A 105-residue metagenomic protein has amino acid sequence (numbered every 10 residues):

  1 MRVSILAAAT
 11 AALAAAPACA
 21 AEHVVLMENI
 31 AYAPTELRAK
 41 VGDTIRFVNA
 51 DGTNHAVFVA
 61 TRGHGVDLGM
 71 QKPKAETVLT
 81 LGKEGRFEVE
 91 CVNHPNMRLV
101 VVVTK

Functional and structural regions predicted by a protein language model:
M1-L6: Bacterial N-terminal signal peptides that target proteins for export
T10, A15, C19-K105: Extracytoplasmic copper-binding redox domains, predominantly the cupredoxin/blue-copper superfamily
